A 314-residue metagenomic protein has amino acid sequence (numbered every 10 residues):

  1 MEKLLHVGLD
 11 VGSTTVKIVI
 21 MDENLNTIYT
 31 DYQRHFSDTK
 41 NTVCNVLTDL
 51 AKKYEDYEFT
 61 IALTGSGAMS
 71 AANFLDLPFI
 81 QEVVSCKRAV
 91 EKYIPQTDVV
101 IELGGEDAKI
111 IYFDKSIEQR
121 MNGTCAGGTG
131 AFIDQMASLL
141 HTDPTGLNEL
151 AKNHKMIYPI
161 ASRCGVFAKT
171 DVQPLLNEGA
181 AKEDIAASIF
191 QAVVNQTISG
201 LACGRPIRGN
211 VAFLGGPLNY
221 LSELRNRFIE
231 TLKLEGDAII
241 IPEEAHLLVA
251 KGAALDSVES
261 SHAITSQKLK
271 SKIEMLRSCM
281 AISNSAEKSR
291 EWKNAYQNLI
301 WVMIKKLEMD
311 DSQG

Functional and structural regions predicted by a protein language model:
M1, S260-G314: Flexible inter-domain linker/hinge segments
E2-N24, T97-D114, S312-G314: Gly/Thr-rich phosphate-binding beta-strand-loop-beta motif of the actin/hexokinase/Hsp70
L5-N41, N45-T48, Q119, G123: Short glycine-rich, Thr/Ser-proximal phosphate-binding strand/loop in the N-terminal lobe of ATP-dependent enzymes
D38, K115-M156, C164, H246 (+1 more regions): Glycine-rich phosphate-binding loop plus the immediately following alpha-helix
G67, C203-T231, P242-V249: Glycine-rich phosphate-binding loops at beta-strand->alpha-helix junctions
I133-Q135, I241-C279: Glycine-rich phosphate-binding/hydrolytic loop that grips phosphoryl groups
A168-S199: Adenine-nucleotide phosphate-binding core of ATP-dependent small-molecule kinases
S188-I207, A253, L299-K306: Phosphate/ATP-binding catalytic cores across multiple sugar-kinase/actin-like superfamilies, primarily ASKHA
